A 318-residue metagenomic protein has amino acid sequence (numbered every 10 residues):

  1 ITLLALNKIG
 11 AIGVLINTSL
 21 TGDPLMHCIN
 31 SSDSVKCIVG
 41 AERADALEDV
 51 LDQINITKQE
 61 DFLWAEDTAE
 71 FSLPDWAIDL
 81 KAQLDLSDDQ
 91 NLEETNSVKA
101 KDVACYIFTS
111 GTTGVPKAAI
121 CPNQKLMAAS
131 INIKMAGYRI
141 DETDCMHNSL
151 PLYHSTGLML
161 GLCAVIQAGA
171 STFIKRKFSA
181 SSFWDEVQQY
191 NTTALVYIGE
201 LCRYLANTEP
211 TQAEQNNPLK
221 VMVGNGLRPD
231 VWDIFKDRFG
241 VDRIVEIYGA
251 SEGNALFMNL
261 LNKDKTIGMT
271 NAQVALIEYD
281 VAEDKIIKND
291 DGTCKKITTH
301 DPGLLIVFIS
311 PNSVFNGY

Functional and structural regions predicted by a protein language model:
I1-V14, T18-G22, H27-K36, D144-C145 (+3 more regions): A short helix-loop-beta submotif of the ANL/AMP-binding
L6, C37, V103, T109-T112 (+6 more regions): Conserved S/T- and glycine-rich ATP-binding loop of Class I adenylate-forming
K8-Q83, P210: Structural core segment of the AMP-binding/adenylate-forming
W64, A69, D85-F108, V115 (+1 more regions): Conserved pre-ATP/AMP-binding loop-to-beta segment of ANL
D88-N91, A100, A119-D141, S149 (+2 more regions): Conserved structural elements of the adenylate-forming
M127-C145, Y153-A194: Conserved AMP-binding/adenylation subdomain of ANL enzymes
Q167, Q189-I198, A206-A282, C294 (+1 more regions): Gly/Ser/Thr-rich phosphate-binding loop
V281-Y318: Conserved ATP/PPi-binding loop(s) of AMP-dependent carboxylate-activating enzymes
